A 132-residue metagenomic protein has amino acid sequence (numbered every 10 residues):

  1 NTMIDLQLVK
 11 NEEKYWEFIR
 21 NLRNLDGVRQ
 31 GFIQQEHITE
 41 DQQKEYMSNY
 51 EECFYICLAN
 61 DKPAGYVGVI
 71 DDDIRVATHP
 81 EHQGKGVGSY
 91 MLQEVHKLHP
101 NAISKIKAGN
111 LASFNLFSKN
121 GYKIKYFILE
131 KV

Functional and structural regions predicted by a protein language model:
M3-I33, D41-E45: A short, well-structured alpha-helix characteristic of acyl/acetyltransferase catalytic modules
E36-T39, Y50, G65-D72: A conserved beta-strand-loop-helix scaffold within acyl/acetyltransferase catalytic domains
E52-G65: Conserved beta-hairpin
I70-G88, K107: A short, internal acetyl-CoA/4′-phosphopantetheine-binding micro-motif in the GNAT/acyltransferase core
I70-I74, P100, F127: Beta-strand-connecting loop/turn residues
G84-L98, L111-K119: Conserved acetyl-CoA-binding loop-helix of GNAT-fold acetyltransferases
S104-K123, E130-K131: Conserved beta-strand-loop-alpha-helix junction that forms the acyl-donor binding cleft
